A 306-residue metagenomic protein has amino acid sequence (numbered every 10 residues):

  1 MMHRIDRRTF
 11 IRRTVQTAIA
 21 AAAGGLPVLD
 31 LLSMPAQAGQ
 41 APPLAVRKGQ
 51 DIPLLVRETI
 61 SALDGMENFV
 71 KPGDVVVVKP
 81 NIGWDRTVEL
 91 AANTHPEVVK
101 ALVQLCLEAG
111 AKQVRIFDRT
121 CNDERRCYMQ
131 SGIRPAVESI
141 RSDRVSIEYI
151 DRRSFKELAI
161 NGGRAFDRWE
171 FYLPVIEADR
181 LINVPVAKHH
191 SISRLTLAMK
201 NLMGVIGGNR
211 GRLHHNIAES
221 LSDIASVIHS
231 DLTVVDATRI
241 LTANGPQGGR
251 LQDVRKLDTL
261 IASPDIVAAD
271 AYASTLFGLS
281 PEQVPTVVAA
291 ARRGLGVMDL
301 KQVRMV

Functional and structural regions predicted by a protein language model:
M2-V306: N-terminal and secondary-structure boundary signal
